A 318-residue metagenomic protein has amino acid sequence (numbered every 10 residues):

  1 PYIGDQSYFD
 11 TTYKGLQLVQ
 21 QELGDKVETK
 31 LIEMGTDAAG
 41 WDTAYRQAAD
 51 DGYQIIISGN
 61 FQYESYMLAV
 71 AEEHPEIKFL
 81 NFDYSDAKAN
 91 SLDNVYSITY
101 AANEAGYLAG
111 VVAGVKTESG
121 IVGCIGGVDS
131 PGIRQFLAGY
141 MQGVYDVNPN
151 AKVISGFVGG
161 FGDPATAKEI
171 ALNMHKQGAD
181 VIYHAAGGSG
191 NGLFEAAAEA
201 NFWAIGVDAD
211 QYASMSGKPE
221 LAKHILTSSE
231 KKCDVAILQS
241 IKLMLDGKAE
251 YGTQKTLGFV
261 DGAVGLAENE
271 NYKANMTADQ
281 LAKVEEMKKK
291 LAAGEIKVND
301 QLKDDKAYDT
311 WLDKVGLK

Functional and structural regions predicted by a protein language model:
P1-K318: A residue-level marker of the well-folded mature domains of exported/periplasmic proteins
